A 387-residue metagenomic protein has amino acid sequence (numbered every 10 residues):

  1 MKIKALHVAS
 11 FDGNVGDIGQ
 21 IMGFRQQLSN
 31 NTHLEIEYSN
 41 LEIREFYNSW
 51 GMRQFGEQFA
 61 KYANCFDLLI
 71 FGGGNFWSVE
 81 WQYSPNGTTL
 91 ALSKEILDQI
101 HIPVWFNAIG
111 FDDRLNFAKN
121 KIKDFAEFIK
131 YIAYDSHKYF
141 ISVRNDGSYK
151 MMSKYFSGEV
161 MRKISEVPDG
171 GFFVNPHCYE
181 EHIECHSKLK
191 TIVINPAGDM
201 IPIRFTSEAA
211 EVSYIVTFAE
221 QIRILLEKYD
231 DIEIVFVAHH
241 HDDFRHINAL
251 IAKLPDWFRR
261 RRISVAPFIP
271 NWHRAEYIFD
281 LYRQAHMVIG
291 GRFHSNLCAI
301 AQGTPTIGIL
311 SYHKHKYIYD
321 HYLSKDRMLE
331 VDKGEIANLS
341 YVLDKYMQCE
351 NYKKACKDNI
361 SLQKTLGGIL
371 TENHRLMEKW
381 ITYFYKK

Functional and structural regions predicted by a protein language model:
M1-K387: Active-site anion-handling motifs in enzyme catalytic cores
